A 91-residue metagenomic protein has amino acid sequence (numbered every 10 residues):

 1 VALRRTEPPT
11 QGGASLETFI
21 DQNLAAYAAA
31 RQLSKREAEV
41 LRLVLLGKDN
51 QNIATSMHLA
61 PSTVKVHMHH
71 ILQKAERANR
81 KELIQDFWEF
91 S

Functional and structural regions predicted by a protein language model:
V1-N23: N-terminal regulatory/sensing modules of transcriptional regulators
A14, L24-A28, H69-S91: Basic, Lys/Arg-enriched C-terminal extension of HTH/homeodomain DNA-binding domains
D21, R31-R36: Short helix-coil-helix linker/hinge
D21-L24, A28, L41-L45: Basic amphipathic recognition helices
R36-V40, N50: The N-cap/first-turn positions of alpha helices within or immediately adjacent to helix-turn-helix DNA-binding domains
R42, T55, Q85: A cross-family signal for key residues in well-ordered alpha-helices that form functional helical elements
V44-K48, F87: Short helix-to-turn junction characteristic of helix-turn-helix DNA-binding domains, especially the helix
G47-E82: Recognition helix of helix-turn-helix DNA-binding domains
